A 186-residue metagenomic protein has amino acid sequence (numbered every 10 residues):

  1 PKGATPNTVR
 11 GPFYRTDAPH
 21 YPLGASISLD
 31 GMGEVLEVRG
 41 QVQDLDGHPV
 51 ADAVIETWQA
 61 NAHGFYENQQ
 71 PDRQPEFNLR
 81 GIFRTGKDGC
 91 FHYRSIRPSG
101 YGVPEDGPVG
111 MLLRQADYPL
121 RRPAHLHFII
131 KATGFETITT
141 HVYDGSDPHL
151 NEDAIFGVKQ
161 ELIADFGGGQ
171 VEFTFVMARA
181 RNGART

Functional and structural regions predicted by a protein language model:
P1-T186: Beta-strand-dominated extracellular/periplasmic modules and repeats in secreted or surface-exposed proteins
